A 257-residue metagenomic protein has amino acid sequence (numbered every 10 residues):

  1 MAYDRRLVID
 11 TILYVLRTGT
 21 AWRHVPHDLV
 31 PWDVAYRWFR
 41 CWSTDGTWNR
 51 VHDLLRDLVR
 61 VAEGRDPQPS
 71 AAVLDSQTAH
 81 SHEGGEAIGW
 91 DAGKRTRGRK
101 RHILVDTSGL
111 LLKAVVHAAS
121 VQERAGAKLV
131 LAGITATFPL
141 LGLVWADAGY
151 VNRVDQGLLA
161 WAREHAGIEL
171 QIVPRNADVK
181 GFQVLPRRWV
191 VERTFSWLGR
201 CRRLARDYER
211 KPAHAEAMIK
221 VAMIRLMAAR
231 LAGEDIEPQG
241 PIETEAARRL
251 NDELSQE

Functional and structural regions predicted by a protein language model:
M1-E257: Short alpha-helical elements
